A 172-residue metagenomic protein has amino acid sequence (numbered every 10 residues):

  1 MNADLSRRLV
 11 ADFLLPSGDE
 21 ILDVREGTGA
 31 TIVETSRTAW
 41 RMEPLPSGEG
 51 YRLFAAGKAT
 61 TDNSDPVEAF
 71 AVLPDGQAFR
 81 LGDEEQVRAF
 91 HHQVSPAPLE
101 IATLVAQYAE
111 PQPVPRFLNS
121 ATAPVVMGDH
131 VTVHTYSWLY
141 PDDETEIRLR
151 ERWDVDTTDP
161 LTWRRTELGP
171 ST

Functional and structural regions predicted by a protein language model:
M1-T122: Extended, low-hydrophobicity segments enriched in charged/polar residues
G128-T132, Y136-T172: Acidic, serine/threonine-rich low-complexity disordered tracts
